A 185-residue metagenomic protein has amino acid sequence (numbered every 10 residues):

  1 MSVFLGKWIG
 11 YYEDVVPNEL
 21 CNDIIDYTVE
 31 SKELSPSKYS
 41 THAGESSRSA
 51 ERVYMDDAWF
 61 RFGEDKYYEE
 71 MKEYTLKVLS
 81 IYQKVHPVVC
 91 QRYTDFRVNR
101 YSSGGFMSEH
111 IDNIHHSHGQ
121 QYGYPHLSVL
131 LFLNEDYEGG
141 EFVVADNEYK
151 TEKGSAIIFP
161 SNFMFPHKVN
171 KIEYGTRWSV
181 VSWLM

Functional and structural regions predicted by a protein language model:
M1-Y93: Non-heme Fe(II)/2-oxoglutarate
E13-D14, Y67-E70, Q83-V88, R97 (+4 more regions): Preference for well-ordered, secondary-structure-rich cores of eukaryotic proteins
K84-V85, H115, F165-H167: Eukaryotic intrinsically disordered and solvent-exposed regulatory patches
Q91-Y93, G104-F106, Y124-H126: Short connector loops at helix/strand junctions that flank enzyme active sites, especially segments positioning acidic
V98-Y122: Conserved short histidine dyad/triad with adjacent acidic residue
Q121-P125, D136-M185: Catalytic core of Fe(II)/2-oxoglutarate
